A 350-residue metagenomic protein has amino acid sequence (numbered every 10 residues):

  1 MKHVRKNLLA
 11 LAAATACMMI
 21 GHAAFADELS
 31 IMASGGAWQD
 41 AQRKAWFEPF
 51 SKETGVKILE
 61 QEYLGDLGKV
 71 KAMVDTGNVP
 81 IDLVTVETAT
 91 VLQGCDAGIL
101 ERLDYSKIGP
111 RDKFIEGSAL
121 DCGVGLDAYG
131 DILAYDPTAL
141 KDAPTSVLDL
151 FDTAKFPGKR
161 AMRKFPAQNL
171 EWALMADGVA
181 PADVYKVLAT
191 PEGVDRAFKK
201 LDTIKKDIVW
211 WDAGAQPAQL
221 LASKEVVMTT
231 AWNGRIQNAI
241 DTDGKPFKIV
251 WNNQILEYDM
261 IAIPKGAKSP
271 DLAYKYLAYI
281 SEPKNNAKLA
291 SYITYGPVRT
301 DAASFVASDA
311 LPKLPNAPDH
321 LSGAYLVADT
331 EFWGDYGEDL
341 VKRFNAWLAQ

Functional and structural regions predicted by a protein language model:
I20-G21: N-terminal signal peptide c-region/cleavage motif recognized by signal peptidases
D27-G94: Early extracytoplasmic/lumenal segment of secretory-pathway proteins
G36-A41, P80, V86-A222: Extracytoplasmic ligand-binding site segments that recognize negatively charged/polar headgroups
V91-Q93, M228-K245: A ligand-binding cleft/hinge motif common to bilobed small-molecule-binding domains
K113, Y129-D131, V194-D195, K199-T203 (+2 more regions): Periplasmic-binding protein-like
I132-A139, L174-A176, Y258-P270, K288: A bilobed periplasmic-binding-protein/Venus flytrap-type ligand-binding module shared by bacterial periplasmic
Q219, L321-Q350: Conserved C-terminal helix/tail region of periplasmic/extracytoplasmic solute-binding proteins
P264-A324: Mature extracytoplasmic/periplasmic domains
